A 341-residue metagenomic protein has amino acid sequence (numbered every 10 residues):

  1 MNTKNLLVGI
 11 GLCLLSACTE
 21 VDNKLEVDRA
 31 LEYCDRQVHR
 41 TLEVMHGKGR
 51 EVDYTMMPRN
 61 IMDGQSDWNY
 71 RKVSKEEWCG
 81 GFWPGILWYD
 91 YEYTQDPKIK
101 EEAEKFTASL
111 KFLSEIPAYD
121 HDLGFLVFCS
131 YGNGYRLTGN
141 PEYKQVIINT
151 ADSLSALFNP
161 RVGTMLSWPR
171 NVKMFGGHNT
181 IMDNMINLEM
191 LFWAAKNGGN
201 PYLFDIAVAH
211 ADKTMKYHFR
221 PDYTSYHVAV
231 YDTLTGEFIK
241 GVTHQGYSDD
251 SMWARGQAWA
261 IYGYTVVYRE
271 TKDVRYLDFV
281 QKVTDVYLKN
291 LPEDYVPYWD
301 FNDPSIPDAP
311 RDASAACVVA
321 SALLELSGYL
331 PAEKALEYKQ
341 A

Functional and structural regions predicted by a protein language model:
M1-L25: Bacterial Sec-dependent N-terminal signal peptides
V21-A341: Glycan-recognition and catalytic cores of secretory/periplasmic carbohydrate-active enzymes
